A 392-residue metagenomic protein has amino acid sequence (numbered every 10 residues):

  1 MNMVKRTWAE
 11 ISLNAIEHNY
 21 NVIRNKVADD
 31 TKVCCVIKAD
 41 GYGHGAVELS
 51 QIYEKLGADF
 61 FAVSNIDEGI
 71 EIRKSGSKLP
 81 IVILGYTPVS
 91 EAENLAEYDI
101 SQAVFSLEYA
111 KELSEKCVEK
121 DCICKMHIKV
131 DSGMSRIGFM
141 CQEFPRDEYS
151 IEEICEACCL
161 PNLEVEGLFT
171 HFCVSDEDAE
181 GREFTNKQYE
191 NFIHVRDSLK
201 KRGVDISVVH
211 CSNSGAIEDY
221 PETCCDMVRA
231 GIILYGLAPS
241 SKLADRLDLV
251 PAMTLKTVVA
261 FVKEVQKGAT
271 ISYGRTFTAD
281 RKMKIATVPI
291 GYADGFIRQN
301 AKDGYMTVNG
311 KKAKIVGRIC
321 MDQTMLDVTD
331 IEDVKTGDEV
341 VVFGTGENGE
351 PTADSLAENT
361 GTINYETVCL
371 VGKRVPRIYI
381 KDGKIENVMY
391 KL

Functional and structural regions predicted by a protein language model:
M1-S101, E115, I123, E164 (+2 more regions): A charged N-terminal "starter" segment
V4-K5, A39-L56, K74, Y98 (+5 more regions): Active-site loop/helix belt of alpha/beta enzymes
I16, I72, L168, V259 (+1 more regions): Residue-level signal for inorganic ion chemistry
D30, D205-V208, E350-A357: Flexible, glycine/charged-enriched surface loops at secondary-structure junctions
I66-E68, Y86, L107-E108, C173 (+2 more regions): Short, ordered loop/turn segments at secondary-structure junctions
I83, V259, I315-V316: A structural signal for short, hydrophobic beta-strand segments that form beta-sheets in beta-rich/all-beta domains
E264-L392: C-terminal accessory subdomain/extension
